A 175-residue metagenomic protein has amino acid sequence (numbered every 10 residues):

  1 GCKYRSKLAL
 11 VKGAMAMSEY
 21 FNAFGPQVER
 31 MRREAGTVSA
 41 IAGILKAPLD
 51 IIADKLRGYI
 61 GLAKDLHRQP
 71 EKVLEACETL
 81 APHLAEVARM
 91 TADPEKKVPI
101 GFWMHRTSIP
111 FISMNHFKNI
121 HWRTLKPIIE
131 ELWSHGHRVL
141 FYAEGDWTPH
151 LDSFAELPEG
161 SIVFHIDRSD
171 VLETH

Functional and structural regions predicted by a protein language model:
G1-H175: Active-site loop segments of alpha/beta catalytic cores
